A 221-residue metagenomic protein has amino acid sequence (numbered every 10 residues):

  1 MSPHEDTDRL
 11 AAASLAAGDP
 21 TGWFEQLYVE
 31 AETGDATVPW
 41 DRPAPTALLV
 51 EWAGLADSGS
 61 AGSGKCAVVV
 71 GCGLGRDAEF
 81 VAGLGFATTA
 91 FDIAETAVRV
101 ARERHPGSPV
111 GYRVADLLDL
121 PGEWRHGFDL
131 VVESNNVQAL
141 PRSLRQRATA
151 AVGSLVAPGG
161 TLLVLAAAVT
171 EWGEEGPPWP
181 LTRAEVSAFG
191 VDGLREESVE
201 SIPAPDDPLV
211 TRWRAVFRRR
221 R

Functional and structural regions predicted by a protein language model:
M1-W124, L140-R221: Class I (Rossmann-like) S-adenosyl-L-methionine-dependent methyltransferase catalytic domain, capturing the SAM-binding
D129: Conserved acidic residues
V132: A conserved beta-strand element that flanks and buttresses the S-adenosyl-L-methionine
N135, A139: Short catalytic micro-motifs in class I SAM-dependent methyltransferases
